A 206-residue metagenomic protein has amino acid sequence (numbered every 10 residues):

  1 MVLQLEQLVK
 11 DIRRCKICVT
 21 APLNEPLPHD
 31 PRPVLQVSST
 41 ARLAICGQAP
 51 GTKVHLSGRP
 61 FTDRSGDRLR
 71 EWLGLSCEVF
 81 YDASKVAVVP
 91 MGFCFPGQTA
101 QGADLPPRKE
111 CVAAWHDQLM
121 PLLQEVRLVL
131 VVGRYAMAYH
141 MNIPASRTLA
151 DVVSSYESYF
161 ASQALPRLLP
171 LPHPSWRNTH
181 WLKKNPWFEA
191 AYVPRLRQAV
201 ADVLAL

Functional and structural regions predicted by a protein language model:
V2-L206: A polyanion-binding, active-site-adjacent surface
